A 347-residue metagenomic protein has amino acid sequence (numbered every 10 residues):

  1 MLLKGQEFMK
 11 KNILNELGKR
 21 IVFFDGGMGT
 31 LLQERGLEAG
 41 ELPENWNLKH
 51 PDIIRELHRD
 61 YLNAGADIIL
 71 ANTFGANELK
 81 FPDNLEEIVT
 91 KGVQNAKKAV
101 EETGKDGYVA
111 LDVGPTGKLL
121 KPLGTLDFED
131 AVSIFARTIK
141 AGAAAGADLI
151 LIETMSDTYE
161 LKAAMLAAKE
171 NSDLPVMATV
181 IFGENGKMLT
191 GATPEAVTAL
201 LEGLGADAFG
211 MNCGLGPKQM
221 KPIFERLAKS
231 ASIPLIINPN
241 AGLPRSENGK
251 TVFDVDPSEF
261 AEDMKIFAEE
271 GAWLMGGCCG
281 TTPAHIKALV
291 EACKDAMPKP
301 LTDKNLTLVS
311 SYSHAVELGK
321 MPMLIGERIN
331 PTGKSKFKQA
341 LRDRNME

Functional and structural regions predicted by a protein language model:
L2-E347: Domain-level signal for soluble alpha/beta catalytic cores
